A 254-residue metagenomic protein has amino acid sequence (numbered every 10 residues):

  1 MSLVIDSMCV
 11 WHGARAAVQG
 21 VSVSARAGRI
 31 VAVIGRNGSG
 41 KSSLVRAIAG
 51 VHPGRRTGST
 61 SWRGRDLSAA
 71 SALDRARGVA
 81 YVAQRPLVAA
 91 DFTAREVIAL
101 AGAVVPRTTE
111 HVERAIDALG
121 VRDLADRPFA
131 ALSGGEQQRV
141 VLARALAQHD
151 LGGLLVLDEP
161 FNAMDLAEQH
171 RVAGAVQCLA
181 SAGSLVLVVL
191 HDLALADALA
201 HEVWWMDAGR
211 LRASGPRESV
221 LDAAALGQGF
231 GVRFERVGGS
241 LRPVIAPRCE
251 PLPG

Functional and structural regions predicted by a protein language model:
I34-R36: The feature captures the beta-strand-to-loop junction immediately N-terminal to the Walker
A49: Helix-to-loop junction immediately C-terminal to a conserved catalytic motif
R56-D66: Conserved ABC transporter NBD signature motif
D66-A80, R85: ABC ATPase NBD coupling module
T109-L124: Conserved ABC ATPase "signature" region
L155-E159: Catalytic Walker B motif of ABC-type/P-loop ATPase nucleotide-binding domains
G227-G254: ABC ATPase nucleotide-binding domains
